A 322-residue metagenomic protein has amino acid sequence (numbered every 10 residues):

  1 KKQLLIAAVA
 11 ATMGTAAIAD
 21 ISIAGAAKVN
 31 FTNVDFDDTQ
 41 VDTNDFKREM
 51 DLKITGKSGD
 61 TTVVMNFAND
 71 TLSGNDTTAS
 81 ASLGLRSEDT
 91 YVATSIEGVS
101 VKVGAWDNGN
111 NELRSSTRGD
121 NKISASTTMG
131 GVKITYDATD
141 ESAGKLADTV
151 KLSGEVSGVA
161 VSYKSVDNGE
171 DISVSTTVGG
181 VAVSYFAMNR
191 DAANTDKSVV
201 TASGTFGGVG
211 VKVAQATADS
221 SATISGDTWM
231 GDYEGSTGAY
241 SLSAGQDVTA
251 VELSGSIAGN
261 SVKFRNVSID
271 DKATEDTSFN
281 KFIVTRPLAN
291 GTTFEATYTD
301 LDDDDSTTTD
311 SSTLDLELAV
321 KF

Functional and structural regions predicted by a protein language model:
K1-F322: Outer-membrane beta-barrel proteins
